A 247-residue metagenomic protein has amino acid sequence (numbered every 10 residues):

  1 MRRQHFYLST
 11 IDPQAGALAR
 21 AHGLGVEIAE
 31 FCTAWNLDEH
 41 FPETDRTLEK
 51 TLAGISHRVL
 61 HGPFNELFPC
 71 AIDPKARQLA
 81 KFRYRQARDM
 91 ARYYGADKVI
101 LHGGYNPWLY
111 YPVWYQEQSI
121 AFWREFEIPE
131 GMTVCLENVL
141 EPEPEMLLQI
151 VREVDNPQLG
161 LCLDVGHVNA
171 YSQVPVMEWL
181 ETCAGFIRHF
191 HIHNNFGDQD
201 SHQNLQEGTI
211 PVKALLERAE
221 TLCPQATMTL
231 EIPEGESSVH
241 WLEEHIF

Functional and structural regions predicted by a protein language model:
M1-G62, E66-Q86: N-terminal pre-domain/capping segments
R2-R3, Q14-A19, Q86-D89, D97 (+3 more regions): Histidine-acidic metal/acid-base catalytic patches
R3-T10, L24-I28, R58-G62, V99-L101 (+4 more regions): Hydrophobic faces of well-ordered beta-strands that scaffold small-molecule active sites in alpha/beta enzyme cores
S9-P13, A29-T33, P63-N65, G104-N106 (+4 more regions): Active-site beta-loop-alpha junctions enriched in small/polar residues
W35-F41, Y110, S201-Q206: Short, flexible/disordered intra-domain loops and linkers
T47-N65, S119-G131, V212-A219, P224: Alpha-helix-loop-beta-strand connector modules within alpha/beta enzyme cores
E66-I72, Y105-Y111, A170-Y171, D198-Q203: A short acidic, helix-capping loop that chelates divalent metal ions and anchors anionic groups
C70-G160: Active-site acidic/histidine proton-transfer and metal-coordination neighborhood in alpha/beta enzyme cores
